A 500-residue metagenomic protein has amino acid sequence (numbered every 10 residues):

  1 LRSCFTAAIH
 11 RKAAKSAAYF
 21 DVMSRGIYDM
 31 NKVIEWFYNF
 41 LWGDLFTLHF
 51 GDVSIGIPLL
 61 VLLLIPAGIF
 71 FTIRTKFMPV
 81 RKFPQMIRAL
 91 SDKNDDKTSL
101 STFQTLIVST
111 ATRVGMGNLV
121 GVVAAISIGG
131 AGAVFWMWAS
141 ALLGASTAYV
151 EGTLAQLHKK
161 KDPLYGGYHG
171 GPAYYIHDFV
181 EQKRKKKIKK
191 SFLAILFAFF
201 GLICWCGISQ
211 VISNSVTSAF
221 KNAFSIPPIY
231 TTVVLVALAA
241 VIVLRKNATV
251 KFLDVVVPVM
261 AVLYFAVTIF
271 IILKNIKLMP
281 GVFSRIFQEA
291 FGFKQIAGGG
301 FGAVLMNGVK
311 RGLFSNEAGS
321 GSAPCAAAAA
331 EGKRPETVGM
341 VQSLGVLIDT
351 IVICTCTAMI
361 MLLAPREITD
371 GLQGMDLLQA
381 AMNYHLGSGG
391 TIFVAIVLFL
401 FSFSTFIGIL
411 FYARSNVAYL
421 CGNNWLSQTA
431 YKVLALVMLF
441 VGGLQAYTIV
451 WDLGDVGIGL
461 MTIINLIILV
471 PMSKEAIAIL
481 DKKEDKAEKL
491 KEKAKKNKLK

Functional and structural regions predicted by a protein language model:
F20, S24-M116, I126-A133, G144 (+1 more regions): N-terminal alpha-helical transmembrane segments of multi-pass membrane transport and channel/translocase proteins
L63-A67, F71-I87, L193, N214-F220 (+5 more regions): Membrane-interface loop-to-helix entry segments
A67-T72, L143-Y168, H177-N214, S218-I242 (+2 more regions): Helix-loop-helix module between adjacent transmembrane segments
R74-P79, N118-V122, W205-T217, A240-F252 (+4 more regions): Transmembrane helix-loop junctions in multi-pass membrane proteins
F77-T102, A124, G130-A131, S146-I188 (+3 more regions): Flexible loop linkers connecting adjacent transmembrane helices in multi-pass alpha-helical membrane transporters
D96-I128, L154-L157, L164-V180, L196-F199 (+1 more regions): Alpha-helical membrane segments and immediately flanking helix-loop junctions that form or couple to the substrate/ion
L143-E151, T231-K246, V257-K277, K310-L313 (+2 more regions): Selective recognition of specific alpha-helical transmembrane segments in multi-pass small-molecule
E151-P163, I269-R285, F293, G298-G299 (+2 more regions): Extracellular/periplasmic helix-exit of transmembrane alpha-helices
